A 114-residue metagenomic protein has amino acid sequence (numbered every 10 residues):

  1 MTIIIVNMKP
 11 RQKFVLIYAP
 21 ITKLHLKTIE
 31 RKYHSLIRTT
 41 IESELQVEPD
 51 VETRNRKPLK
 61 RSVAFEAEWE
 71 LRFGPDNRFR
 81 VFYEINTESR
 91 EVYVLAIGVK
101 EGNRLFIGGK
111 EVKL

Functional and structural regions predicted by a protein language model:
M1-P10, L24, F73-L114: Enriched for short, Lys/Arg-rich terminal
M1-S43: Arg/Lys-rich, positively charged N-terminal/basic patches that mediate binding to nucleic acids
R11-K13, R54, E66, S89: Sequence-level motif detector for i,i+2 pairs with an aromatic at +2
F14-I17, R56, V81: Generic structural motif
I21, A64, V99: Residues that form or immediately flank small-molecule/cofactor binding pockets and catalytic motifs
E42-L45, R80: Short, well-ordered amphipathic alpha-helices
Q46-F73: A short, surface-exposed loop/turn module that caps and links secondary-structure elements
